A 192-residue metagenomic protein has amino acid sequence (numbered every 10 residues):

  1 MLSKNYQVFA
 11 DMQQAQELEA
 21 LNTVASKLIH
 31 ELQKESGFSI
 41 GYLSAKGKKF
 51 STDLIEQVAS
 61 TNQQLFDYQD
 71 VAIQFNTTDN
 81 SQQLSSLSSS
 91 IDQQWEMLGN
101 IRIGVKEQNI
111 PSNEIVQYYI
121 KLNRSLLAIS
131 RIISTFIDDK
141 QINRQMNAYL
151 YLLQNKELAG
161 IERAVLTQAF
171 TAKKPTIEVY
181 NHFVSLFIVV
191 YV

Functional and structural regions predicted by a protein language model:
M1-V192: Hydrophobic alpha-helical segments
